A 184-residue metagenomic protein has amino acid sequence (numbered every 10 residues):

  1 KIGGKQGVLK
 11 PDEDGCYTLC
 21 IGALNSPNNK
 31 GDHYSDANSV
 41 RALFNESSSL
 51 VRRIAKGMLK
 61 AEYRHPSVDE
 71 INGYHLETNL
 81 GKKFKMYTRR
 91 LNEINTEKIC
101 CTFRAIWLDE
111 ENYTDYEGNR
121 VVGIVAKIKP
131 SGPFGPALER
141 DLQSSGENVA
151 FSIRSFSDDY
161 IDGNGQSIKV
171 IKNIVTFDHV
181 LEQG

Functional and structural regions predicted by a protein language model:
K1-G184: Signature of dsDNA virion morphogenesis modules
